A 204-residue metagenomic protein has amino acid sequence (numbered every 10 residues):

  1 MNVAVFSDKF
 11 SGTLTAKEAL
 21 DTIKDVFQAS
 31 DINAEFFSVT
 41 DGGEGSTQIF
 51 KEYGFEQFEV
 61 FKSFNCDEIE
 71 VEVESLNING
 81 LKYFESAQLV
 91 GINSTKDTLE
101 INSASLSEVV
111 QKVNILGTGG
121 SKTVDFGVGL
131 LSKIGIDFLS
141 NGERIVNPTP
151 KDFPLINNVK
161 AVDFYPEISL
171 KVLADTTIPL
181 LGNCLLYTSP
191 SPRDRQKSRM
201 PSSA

Functional and structural regions predicted by a protein language model:
M1-V3: Extreme N-terminal starter segment of soluble prokaryotic enzymes
F6-A19: N-terminal beta1-alpha1 ligand-phosphate binding loop
S7-K9, V39-T40, S86-L89, T118-G120 (+6 more regions): Fold-independent oxyanion-binding glycine-rich loops and adjacent beta-strand/coil segments at enzyme active sites
D25-N93, K171-I178: Glycine-rich nucleotide/cofactor/substrate-binding loop typically near the N-terminus or early in the first domain
E70-G117, K122-T123: Anion-binding (especially nucleotide phosphate/pyrophosphate-binding) glycine-rich loop and adjoining beta-alpha core
I101-A104, Q111, I115-T118, K122-S169: Glycine/threonine-rich beta-strand-loop-alpha-helix active-site module that forms ligand/phosphate-binding
Y187-Q196: Conserved small/polar residues in nucleotide/adenosyl-binding loops
S198-A204: Hydrophobic alpha-helical segments, chiefly the membrane-spanning helices and signal/signal-anchor peptides
